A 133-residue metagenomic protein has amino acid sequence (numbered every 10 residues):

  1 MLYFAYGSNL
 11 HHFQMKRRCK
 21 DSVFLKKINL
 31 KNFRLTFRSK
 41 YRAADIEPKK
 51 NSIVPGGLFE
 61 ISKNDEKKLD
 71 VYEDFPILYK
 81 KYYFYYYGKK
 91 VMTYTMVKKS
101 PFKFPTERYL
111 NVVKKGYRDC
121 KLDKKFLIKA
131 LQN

Functional and structural regions predicted by a protein language model:
M1-N133: Glycine-aromatic micro-motifs
